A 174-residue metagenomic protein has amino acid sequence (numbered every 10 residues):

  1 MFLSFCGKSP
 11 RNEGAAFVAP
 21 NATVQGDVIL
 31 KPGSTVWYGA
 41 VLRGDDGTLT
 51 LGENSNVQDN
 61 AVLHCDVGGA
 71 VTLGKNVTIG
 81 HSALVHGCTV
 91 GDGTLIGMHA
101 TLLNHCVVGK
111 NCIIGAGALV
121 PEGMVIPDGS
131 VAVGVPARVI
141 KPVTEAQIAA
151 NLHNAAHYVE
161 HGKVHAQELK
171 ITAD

Functional and structural regions predicted by a protein language model:
M1-R11, F17, D45-T48, E53 (+3 more regions): Glycine-rich hexapeptide-repeat left-handed beta-helix
P20, C65, G134: Pocket-edge structural micro-motifs
G26, Y38, G44, D59 (+2 more regions): Residues on the solvent-exposed faces and adjacent turns of beta-rich solenoids used to engage binding targets
